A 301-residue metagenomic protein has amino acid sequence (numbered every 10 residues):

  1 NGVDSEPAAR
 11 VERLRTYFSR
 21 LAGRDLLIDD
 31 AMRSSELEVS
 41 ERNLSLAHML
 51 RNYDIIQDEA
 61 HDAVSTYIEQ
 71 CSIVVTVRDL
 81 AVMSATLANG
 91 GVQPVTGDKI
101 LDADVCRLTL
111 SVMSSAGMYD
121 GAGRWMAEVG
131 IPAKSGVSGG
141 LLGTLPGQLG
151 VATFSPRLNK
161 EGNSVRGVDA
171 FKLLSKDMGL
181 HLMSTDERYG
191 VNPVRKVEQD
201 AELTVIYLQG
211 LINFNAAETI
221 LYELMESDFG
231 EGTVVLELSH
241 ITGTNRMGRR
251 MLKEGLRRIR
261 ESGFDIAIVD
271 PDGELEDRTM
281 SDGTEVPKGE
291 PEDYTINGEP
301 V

Functional and structural regions predicted by a protein language model:
N1-Q70, R78, T86: Active-site-adjacent helix/loop patches that line small-molecule binding or acyl-intermediate pockets
D4, F18-L26, L50, D54 (+7 more regions): Structural signal for hydrophobic packing residues in well-ordered secondary-structure cores of soluble enzyme domains
F18-L26, V74, D104-Y119, E276-M280: Short, mixed-charge aromatic SLiMs
N89-E202: Structured C-terminal helix/loop/strand segments within mature extracytoplasmic catalytic/sensor domains
E187-V205, G210-I212, T219-Y222, F229: Terminal cytosolic tails of multi-pass membrane transporters, especially the segment immediately following the final
G210-P287: Amphipathic alpha-helical interaction surfaces in cytosolic regulatory modules
D282-V301: Short acidic-hydrophobic, aromatic-tinged amphipathic segments that line or gate anion-handling sites
